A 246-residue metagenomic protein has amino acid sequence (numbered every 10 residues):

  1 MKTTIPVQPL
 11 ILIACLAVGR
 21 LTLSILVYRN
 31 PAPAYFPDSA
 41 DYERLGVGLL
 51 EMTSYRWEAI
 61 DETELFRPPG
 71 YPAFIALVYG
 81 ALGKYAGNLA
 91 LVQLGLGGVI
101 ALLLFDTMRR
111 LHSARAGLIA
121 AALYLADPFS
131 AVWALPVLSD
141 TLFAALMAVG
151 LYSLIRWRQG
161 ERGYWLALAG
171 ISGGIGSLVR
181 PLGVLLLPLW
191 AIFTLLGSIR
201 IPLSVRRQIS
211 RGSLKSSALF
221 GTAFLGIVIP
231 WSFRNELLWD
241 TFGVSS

Functional and structural regions predicted by a protein language model:
M1-I25, Q208, G212-A223: Start-transfer (signal-anchor) and selected internal transmembrane alpha helices of multi-pass inner/ER membrane
L12, S24-W57, S216-S246: Juxtamembrane membrane-water interface segments immediately following transmembrane helices in multi-pass
L16-G19, G117-P128, V132, A145 (+3 more regions): Short helix- or helix-capping micro-motifs that position conserved polar/aromatic residues at function-defining sites
A17, P69-A76, L82-L102, W133 (+1 more regions): Loop-to-helix entry region of an early transmembrane alpha helix in multi-pass inner-membrane enzymes
L91-H112, A145, V149: Transmembrane-helix motifs of polytopic, lipid-linked glycan transferases
R109-A114, G150-L166, T194-I201: Membrane-interface transmembrane helices that cradle and orient dolichyl/undecaprenyl
R115-A121, R156-G174, K215: Short hydrophobic alpha-helices at membrane interfaces in multi-pass membrane enzymes
A167-L168, L182-G197: Transmembrane-embedded, aromatic-rich helix segments that form part of the hydrophobic channel/pocket engaging
